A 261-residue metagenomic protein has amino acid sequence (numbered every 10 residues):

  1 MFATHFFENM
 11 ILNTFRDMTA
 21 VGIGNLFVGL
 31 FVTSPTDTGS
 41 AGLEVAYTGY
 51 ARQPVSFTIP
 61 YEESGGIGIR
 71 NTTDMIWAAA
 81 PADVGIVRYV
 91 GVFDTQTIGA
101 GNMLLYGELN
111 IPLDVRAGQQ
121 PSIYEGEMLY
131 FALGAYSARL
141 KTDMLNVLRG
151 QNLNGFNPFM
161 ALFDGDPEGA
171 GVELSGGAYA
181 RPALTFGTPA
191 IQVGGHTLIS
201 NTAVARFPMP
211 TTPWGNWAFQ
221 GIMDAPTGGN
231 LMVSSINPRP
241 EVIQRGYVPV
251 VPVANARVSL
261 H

Functional and structural regions predicted by a protein language model:
M1-V90, D94-Q220, D224-H261: Small cysteine-rich, disulfide-bonded extracellular modules of the LU/uPAR three-finger superfamily and closely related
